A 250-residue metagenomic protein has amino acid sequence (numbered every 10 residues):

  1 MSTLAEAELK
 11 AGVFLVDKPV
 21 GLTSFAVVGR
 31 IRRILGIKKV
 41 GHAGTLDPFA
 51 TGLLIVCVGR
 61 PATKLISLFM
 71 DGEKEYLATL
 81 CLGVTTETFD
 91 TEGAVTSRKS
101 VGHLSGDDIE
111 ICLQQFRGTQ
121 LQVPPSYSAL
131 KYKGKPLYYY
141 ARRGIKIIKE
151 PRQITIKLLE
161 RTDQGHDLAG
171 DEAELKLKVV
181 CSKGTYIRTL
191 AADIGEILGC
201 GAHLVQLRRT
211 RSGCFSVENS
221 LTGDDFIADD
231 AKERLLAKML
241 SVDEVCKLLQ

Functional and structural regions predicted by a protein language model:
M1-Q250: Catalytic/RNA-binding core of pseudouridine synthases
